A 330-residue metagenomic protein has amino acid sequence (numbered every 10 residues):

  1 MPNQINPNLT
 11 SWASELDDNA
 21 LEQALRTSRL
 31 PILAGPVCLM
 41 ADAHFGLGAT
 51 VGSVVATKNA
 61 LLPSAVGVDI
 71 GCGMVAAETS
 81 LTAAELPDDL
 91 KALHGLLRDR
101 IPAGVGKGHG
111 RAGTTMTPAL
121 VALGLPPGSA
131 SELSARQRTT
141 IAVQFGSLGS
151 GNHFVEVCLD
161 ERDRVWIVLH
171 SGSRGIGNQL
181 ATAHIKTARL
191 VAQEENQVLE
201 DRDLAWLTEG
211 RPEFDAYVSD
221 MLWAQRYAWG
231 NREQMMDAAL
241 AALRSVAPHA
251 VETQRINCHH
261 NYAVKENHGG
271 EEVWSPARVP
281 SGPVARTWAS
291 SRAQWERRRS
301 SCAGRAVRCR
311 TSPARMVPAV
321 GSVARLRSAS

Functional and structural regions predicted by a protein language model:
P2-Q23, I32-L39, F45-V51, V55 (+3 more regions): Domain-length cofactor-binding catalytic modules of enzymes
S28: Beta-strand elements of modular eukaryotic interaction domains
A41-D42, D69: Acidic active-site catalytic centers that drive phospho-/nucleotidyl reactions and related ester hydrolyses
A65-G128: A generic, well-ordered mixed alpha/beta core segment in the N-terminal half of proteins
